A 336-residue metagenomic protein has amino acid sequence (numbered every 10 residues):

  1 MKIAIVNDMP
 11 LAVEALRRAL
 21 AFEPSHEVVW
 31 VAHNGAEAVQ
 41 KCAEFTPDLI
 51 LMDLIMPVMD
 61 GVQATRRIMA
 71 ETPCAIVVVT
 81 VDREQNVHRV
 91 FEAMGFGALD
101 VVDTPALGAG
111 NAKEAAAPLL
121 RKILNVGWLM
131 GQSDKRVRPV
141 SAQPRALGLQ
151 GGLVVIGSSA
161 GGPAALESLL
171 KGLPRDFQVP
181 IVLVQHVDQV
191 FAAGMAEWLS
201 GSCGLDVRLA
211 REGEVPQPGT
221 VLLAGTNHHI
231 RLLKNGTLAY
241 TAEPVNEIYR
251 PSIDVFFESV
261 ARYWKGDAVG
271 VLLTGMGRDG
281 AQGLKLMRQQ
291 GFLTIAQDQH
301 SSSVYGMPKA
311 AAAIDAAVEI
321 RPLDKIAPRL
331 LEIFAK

Functional and structural regions predicted by a protein language model:
K2-I5, M9-S25, V31, A36-E37 (+2 more regions): Conserved acid/base catalytic micro-environments in cytosolic active-site loops
